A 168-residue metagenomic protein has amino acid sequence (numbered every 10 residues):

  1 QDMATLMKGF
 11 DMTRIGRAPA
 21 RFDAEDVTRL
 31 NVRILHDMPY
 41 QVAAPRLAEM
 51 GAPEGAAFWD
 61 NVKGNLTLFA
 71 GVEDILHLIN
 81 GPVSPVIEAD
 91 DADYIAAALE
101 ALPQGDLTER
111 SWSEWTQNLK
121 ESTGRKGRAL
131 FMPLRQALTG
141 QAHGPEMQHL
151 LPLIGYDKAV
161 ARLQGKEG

Functional and structural regions predicted by a protein language model:
Q1-P85, T139-G168: Catalytic adenosine-cofactor/nucleotide-binding cores of aminoacyl-tRNA synthetases and other
A89-L138: C-terminal accessory/binding modules appended to enzymatic or scaffolding proteins
